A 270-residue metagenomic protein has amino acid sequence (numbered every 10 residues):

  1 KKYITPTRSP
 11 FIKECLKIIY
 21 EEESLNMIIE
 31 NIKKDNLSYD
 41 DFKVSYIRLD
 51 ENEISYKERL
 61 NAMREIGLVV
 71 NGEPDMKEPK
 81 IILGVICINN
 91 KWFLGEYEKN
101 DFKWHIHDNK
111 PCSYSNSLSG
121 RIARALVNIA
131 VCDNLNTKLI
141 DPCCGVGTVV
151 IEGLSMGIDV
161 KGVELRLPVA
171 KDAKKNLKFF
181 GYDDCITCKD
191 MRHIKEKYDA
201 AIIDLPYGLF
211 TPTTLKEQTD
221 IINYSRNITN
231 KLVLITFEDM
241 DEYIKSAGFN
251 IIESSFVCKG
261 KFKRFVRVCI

Functional and structural regions predicted by a protein language model:
K1-I12, Y20, L49-D50, K57 (+3 more regions): Class I S-adenosyl-L-methionine-dependent methyltransferase catalytic core
K1-V69: Non-catalytic nucleic-acid substrate-recognition regions in nucleic-acid-modifying enzymes
G67-E78: Short, solvent-exposed secondary-structure boundary motifs
